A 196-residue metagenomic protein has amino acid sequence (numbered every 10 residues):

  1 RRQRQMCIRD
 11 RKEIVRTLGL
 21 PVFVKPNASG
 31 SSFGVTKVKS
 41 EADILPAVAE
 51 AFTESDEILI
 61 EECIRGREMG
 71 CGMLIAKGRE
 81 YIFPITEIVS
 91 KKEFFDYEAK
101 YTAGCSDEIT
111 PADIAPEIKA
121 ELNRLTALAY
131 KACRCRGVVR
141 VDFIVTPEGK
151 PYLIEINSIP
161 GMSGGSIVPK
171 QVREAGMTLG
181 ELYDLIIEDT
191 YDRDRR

Functional and structural regions predicted by a protein language model:
R1-I8: Short, small-residue-biased leader/transition segments that mark boundaries at the very start of proteins
R9-I14: A short helix/loop element that forms part of the nucleotide-sugar donor recognition site in Leloir-type
V15-F33, D56-R65: ATP-grasp fold ATP-binding core
S32, D107-I109, G164-V168: Short small-residue beta-strand/loop micro-motif enriched in glycine and branched aliphatics
K37-S40, A175: A structural signal for short, well-ordered beta-strand elements
K39-E121, V145, K150-Y152: Phosphate-binding site of ATP-dependent enzymes
A115-R196: ATP-dependent carboxylate activation and anion-phosphoryl transfer catalytic cores that bind Mg-ATP to form
